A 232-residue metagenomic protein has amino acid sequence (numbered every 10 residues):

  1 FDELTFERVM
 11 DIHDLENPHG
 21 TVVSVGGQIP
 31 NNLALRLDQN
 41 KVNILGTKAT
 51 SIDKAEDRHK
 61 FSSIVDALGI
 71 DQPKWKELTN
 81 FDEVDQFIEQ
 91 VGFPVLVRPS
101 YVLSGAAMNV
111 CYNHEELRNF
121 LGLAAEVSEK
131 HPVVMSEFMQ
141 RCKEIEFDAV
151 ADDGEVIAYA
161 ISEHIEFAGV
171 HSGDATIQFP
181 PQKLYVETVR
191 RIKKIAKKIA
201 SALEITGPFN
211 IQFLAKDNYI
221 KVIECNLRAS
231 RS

Functional and structural regions predicted by a protein language model:
F1-G20, I29-N31, G46, I64 (+4 more regions): ATP-dependent carboxylate activation and anion-phosphoryl transfer catalytic cores that bind Mg-ATP to form
R8, V23, T79-F81: Gly/Ser-rich phosphate-binding catalytic loop and adjacent alpha/beta segment that cradle a phosphoryl group at enzyme
E16-E56, D71-E77: A short, GP-enriched loop/loop-strand-helix hinge that lies immediately N-terminal to, or at the N-terminal rim
D38-Q39, D53, F81, Y112 (+1 more regions): Generic secondary-structure boundary signal with a strong preference for alpha-helix termini
T47-M108: A conserved helix-loop-beta module that forms one wall/lid of the active-site cleft in ATP-utilizing catalytic domains
